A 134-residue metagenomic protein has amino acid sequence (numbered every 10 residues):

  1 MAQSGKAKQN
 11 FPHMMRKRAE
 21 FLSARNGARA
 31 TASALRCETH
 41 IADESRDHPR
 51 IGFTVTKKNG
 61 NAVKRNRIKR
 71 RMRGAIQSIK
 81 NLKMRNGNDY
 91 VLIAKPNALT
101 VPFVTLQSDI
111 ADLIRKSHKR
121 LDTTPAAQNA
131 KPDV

Functional and structural regions predicted by a protein language model:
M1-V134: Positively charged, solvent-exposed patches that mediate nucleic-acid binding
